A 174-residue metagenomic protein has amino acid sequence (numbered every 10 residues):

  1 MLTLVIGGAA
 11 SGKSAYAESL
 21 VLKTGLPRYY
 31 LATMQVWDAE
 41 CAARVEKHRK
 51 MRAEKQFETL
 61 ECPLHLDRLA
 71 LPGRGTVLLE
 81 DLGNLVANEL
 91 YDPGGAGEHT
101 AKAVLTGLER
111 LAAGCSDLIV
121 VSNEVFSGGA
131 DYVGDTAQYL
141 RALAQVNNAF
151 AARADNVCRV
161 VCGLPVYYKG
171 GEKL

Functional and structural regions predicted by a protein language model:
L2-P72: Conserved P-loop
T3-V5, R28, G75-N84, L118-V120: Generic beta-sheet signal
A10, Q35, G83, V125-F126 (+1 more regions): Short, glycine/serine-rich, charged loops/turns that create anion-binding and catalytic segments at active sites
A17, H48, L78, N123 (+1 more regions): Residue-level signal for inorganic ion chemistry
P27, K50-E54, E80-D81, H99-K102 (+1 more regions): Short, surface-exposed linear patches
A43, K47-K50, R68, N84 (+3 more regions): Charged/polar, solvent-exposed surface patches and flexible loops
K55-T100: Helix-adjacent hinge/juxtasegments
A87-L174: Replace "adjacent to P-loop NTPase cores in ATP/GTP-dependent enzymes" with "adjacent to NTP-binding cores
